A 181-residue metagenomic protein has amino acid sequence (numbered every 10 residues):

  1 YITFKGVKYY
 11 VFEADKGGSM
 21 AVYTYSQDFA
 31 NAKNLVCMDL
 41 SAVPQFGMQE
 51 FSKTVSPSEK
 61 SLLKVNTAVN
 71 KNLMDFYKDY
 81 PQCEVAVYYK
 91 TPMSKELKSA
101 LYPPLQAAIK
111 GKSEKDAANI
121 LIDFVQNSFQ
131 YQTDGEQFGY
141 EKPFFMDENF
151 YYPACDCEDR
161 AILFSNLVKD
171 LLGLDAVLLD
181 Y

Functional and structural regions predicted by a protein language model:
Y1, Y9-F12, Y23-Y25, Y77-Y80 (+6 more regions): Sequence-level detector for tyrosine residue identity
Y1-L63: Intrinsically disordered, low-complexity N-terminal segments that are enriched in acidic
T3-K8, N31, S41, K71 (+4 more regions): Polar/charged alpha-helical tracts
Y25, N70, F145-M146: General structural signal for secondary-structure boundaries
C37, C83, C155-C157: Generic recognition of cysteine residues
E50, T54-Q106: Long, charge-rich alpha-helical interaction segments
V85-Y152: Secondary-structure boundary elements
Q132-Y181: Active-site neighborhood of thiol-dependent amide/isopeptide-bond enzymes
